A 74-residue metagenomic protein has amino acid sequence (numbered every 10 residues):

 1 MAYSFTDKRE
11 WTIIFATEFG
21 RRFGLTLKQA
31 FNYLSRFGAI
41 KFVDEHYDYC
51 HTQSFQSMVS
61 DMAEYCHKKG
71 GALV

Functional and structural regions predicted by a protein language model:
M1-A2, F15-A16, H51, M58-V59: A short, structure-level motif marking secondary-structure boundaries and short turns
A2-L27: N-terminal acidic leader/helix
D7-K8, V43, F55-M58: Charged, low-complexity, helix-prone segments enriched in Lys/Glu/Asp/Gln
K8, K28, K41, K68-K69: Context-gated lysine
W11-I14, V43, M62-Y65: N-terminal, charged low-complexity regulatory/assembly segments
G20-R22, T26-Q53: Amphipathic, hydrophobic secondary-structure cores in small proteins
D48-V74: Long, compositionally biased
